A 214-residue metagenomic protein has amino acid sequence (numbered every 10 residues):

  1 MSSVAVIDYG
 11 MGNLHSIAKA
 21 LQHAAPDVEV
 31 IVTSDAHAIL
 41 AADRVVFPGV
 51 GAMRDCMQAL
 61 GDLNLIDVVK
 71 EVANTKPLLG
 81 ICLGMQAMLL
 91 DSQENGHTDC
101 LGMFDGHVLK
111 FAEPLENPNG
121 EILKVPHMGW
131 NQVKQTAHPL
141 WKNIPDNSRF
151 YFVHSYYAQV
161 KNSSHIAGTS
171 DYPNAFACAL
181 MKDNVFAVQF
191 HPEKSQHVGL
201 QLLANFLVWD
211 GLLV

Functional and structural regions predicted by a protein language model:
M1-A5: Extreme N-terminal starter segment of soluble prokaryotic enzymes
A20-V28: Short helix-loop-beta junction
E29-V32, V108: Generic structural signal for residues in well-ordered beta-strands
A38-I39, V72: Structural alpha-helical scaffold elements that stabilize or flank donor/cofactor-binding regions in carbohydrate
A42: An anion/phosphate-binding loop that grips the pyrophosphate of nucleotide cofactors and donors
V46-P48: Structural motif
G51-H127: Cysteine-nucleophile active-site neighborhood
H107-V214: Amide-donor transfer/coupling interface in amidating biosynthetic enzymes
